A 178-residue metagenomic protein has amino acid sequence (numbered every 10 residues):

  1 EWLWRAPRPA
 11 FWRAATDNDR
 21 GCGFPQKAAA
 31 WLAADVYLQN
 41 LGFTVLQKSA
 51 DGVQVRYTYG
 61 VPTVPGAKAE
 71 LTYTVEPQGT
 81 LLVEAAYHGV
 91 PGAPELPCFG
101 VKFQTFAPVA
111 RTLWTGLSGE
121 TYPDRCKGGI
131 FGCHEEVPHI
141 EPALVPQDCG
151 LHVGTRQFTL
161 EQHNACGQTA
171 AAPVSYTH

Functional and structural regions predicted by a protein language model:
E1-Y176: Beta-strand/loop-rich accessory regions of lumenal/periplasmic or secreted enzymes, predominantly carbohydrate-active
